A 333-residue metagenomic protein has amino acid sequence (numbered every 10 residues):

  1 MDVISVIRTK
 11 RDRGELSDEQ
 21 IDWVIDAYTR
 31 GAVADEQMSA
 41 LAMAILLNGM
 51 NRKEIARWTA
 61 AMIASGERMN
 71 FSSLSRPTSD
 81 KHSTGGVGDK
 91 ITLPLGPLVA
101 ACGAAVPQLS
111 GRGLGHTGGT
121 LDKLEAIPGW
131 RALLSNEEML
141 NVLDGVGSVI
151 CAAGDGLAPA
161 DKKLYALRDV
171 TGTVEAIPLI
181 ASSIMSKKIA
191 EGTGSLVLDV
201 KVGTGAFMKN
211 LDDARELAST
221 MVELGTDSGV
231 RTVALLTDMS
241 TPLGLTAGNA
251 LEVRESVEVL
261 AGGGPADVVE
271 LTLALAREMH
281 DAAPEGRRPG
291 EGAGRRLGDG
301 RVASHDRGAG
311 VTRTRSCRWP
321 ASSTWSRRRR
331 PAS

Functional and structural regions predicted by a protein language model:
M1-G88, S304-G308: Acidic, glycine/proline-rich low-complexity segments that act as flexible tails and inter-domain linkers
S5, K10, E15-S17, A190 (+1 more regions): Well-ordered secondary-structure scaffolds
L47-N48, P94-P107, K187-G192, D227-S228 (+1 more regions): Alpha-helix C-terminal capping segments
P77-A100, A104-T117: Glycine/serine-rich anion-binding loops at beta->alpha junctions that coordinate negatively charged ligand groups
T92, S110, T117-D122, A153-G154 (+3 more regions): Short acidic, glycine/serine/threonine-rich loops at helix termini
L109, L143, C151-A153, D199-G203 (+1 more regions): Short beta-strand segments
K123-V149, S219-G225, G229: A glycine-rich helix N-cap at a beta->alpha junction
D144-T193: Phosphate/diphosphate-binding glycine-rich loops and adjacent basic-rich segments that engage nucleotide
